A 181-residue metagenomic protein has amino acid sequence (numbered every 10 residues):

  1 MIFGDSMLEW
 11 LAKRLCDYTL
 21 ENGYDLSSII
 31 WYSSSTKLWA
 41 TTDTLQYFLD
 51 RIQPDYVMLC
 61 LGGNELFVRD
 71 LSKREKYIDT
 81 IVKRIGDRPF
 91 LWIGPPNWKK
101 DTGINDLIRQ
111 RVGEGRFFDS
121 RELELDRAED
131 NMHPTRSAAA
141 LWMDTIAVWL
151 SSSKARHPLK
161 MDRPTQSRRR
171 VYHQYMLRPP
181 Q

Functional and structural regions predicted by a protein language model:
M1-S34, Q46-Q53: Serine-esterase "nucleophile elbow" of acetyl-processing enzymes
G23, A40-S167, V171-P179: Alpha-helical cap/lid subdomain in secreted, periplasmic, or secretory-pathway luminal O-acyl-processing enzymes
